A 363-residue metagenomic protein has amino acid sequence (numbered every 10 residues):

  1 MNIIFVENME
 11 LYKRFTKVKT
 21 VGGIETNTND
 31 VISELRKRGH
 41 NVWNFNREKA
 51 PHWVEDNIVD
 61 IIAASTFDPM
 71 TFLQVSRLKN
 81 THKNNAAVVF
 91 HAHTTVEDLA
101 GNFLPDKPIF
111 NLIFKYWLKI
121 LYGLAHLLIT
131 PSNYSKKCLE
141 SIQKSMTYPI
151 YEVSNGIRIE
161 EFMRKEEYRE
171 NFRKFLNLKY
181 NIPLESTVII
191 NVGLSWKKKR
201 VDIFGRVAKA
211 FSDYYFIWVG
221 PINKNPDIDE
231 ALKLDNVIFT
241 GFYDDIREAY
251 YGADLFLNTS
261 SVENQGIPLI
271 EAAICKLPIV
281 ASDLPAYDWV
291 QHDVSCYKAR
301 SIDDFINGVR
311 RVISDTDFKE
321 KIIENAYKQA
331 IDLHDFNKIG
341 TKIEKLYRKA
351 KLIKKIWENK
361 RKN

Functional and structural regions predicted by a protein language model:
G23-T26, D30, D317-L352: A charged, aromatic-enriched C-terminal amphipathic alpha-helix characteristic of glycosyltransferases across folds
I109-L128: Membrane-proximal helix-turn-helix segments that form the acceptor-binding/catalytic region of lipid-linked
Y134, G156: Carbohydrate-associated surface elements
I157, V192-W196, Y215-I228: Glycosyltransferase donor-sugar binding loop
P183-K199, A208-K209: Conserved donor-binding/catalytic core segment of Leloir-type glycosyltransferases
F242, S261: Aromatic "clamp/platform" in nucleotide-sugar-dependent glycosyltransferases that forms part of the donor/acceptor
P278-A281: Short hydrophobic beta-strand element within catalytic cores of glycosyltransferases and related nucleotide-activated
V290-D303, R311-T316: Conserved acidic donor-binding segment of nucleotide-sugar-dependent glycosyltransferases
